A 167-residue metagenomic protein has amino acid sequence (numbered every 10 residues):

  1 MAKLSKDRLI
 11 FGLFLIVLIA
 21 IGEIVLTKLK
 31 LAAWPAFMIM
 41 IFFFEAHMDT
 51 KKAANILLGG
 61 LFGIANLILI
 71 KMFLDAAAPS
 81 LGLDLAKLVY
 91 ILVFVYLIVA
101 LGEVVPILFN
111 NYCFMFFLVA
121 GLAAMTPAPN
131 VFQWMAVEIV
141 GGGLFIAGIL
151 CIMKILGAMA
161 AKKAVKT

Functional and structural regions predicted by a protein language model:
M1-K51, P127-M135, G143-T167: Alpha-helical transmembrane segments and their membrane-interface boundaries that form or gate the permeation pathway
K3, R8, G12, A78-V89 (+3 more regions): Interhelical loops and loop-helix junctions of multi-pass membrane transporters/channels
I10-G22, A54, L58-I70, A86-I98 (+2 more regions): Hydrophobic faces of alpha-helical transmembrane segments in multi-pass integral membrane proteins
L26-K28, A78-A86, G102-V104, F132-V137: Interfacial loop-to-helix junctions that mark the boundaries of transmembrane helices in multi-pass membrane
K30-H47, V95-A128: Pore- and pathway-forming membrane helices of multi-pass small-molecule/ion transporters and channels
P35-L74: Alpha-helical membrane segments and adjacent membrane-interface helices in multi-pass membrane proteins
K51-F62, V104-F114, P129-V140, M159-K163: A cytosolic-side transmembrane-helix exit/cap motif
I68-P79, A123-M135: Hydrophobic alpha-helical transmembrane segments in multi-pass integral membrane proteins
